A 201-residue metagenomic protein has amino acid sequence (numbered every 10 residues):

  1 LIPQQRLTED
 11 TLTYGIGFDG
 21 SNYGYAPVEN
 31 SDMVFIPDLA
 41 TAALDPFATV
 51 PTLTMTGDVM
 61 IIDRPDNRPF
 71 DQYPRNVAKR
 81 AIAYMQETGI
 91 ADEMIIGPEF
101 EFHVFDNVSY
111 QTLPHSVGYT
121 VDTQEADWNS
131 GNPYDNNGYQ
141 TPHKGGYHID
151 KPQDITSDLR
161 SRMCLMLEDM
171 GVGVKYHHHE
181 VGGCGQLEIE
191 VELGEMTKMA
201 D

Functional and structural regions predicted by a protein language model:
L1-V174, M199: ATP/Mg2+-dependent ligation/transfer catalytic cores
D169-H177, V181-G185: Active-site-adjacent "gating/activation" loops or surface patches in catalytic cores
V181-V191, M196-D201: Acidic, glycine-rich loop-and-beta core segments that form the ion-binding/anion-interacting portion of active sites
